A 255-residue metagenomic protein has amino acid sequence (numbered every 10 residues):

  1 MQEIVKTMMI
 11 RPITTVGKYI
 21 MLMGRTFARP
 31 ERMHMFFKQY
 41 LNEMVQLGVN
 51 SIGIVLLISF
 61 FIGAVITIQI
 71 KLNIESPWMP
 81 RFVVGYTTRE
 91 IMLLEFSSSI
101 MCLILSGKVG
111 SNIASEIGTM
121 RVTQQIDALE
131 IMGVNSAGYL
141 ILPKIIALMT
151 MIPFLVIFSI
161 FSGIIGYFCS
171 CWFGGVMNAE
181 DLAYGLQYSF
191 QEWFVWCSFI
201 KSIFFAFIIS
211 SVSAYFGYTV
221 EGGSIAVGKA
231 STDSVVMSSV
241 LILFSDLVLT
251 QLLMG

Functional and structural regions predicted by a protein language model:
M1-K38, E221: Short, membrane-interfacial amphipathic segments enriched in basic
E31-L57: Membrane-interface helix starts
L47-I100, I104: Active-site cofactor/substrate anionic-group-binding motifs, chiefly glycine- and Lys/Arg-rich phosphate-binding loops
G48, I52, L56, F96 (+4 more regions): Selective transmembrane-helix segments that form parts of the transport pathway or gating/packing helices in multipass
I58-F61, L105, L142-C171, F204 (+3 more regions): Hydrophobic alpha-helical transmembrane segments that constitute the membrane-spanning cores of multi-pass membrane
Q69-L93, F161-I203, S211-A230, L252-G255: Membrane-interfacial helix-loop-helix connectors in multipass membrane proteins
V84-D127, V212: Hydrophobic alpha-helical transmembrane segments of multi-pass membrane transport proteins
I117-I141, S224-V227: Short cytoplasmic-facing helical segments at TM-TM junctions of multi-pass membrane proteins
